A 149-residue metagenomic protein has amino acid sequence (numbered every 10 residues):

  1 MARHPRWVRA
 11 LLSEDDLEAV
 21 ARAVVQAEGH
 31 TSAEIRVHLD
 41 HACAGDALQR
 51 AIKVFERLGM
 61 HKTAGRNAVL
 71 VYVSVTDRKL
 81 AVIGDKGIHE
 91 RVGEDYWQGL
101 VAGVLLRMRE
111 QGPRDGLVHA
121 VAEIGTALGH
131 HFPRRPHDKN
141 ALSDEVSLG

Functional and structural regions predicted by a protein language model:
M1-A68, V73-G149: A structural boundary signal for the start of the first folded domain, especially the loop/turn and N-capping region
